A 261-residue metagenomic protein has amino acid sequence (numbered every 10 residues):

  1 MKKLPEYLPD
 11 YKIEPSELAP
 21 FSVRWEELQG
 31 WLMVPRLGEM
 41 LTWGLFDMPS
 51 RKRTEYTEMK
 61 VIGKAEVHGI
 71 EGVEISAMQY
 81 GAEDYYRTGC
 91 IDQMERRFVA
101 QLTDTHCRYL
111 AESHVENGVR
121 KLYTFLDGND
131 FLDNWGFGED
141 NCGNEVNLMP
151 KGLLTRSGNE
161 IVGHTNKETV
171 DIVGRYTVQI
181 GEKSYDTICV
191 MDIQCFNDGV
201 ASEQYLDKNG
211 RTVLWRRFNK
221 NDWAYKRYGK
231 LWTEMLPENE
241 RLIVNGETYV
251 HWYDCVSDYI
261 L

Functional and structural regions predicted by a protein language model:
M1-H106, E112-H114, R120, L153 (+1 more regions): Acidic, serine/threonine-rich low-complexity disordered tracts
R53, R120, W135-E145: Tryptophan-centered short beta-strand motifs
H114-W135, E182: Acidic/charged, solvent-exposed loop-and-adjacent secondary-structure segments enriched in E/D, K/R, S/T, and G/P
E139-I161: Acidic, glycine-rich loop-and-strand cores that form catalytic or ligand-binding grooves in diverse globular domains
